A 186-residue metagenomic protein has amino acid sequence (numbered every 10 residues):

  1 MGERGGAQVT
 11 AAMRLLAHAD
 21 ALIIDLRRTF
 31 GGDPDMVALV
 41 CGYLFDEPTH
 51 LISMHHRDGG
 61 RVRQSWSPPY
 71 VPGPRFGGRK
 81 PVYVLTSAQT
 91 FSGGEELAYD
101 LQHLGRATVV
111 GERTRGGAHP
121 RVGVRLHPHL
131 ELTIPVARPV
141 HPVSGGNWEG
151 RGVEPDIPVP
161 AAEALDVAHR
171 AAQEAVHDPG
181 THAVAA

Functional and structural regions predicted by a protein language model:
M1, A19-F30: Short acidic catalytic loops
M1-G6, V143-S144: STAS-typified acidic loop motif
G6-M13, V37-C41, G94-A98, A107 (+2 more regions): Extracytoplasmic/secreted envelope proteins and their assembly/folding machinery, especially bacterial periplasmic
H18-L22, E47-T49, R79-P81, G105-R106: Loop/turn elements at helix/coil->beta-strand transitions in domains of secreted/extracellular proteins
I24, V82, L101, G145: Terminal peptide-recognition signature
G31-P81, L85, H119-G123, V136-P142 (+1 more regions): Gly/Ser/Thr-rich loop/hinge elements
V110, R115-G146: BRCT (BRCA1 C-terminal) domain core and associated BRCT-interaction motifs
E149, V153-A186: Low-complexity, Gly/Ser/Thr/Pro-rich intrinsically disordered linker/tail segments
